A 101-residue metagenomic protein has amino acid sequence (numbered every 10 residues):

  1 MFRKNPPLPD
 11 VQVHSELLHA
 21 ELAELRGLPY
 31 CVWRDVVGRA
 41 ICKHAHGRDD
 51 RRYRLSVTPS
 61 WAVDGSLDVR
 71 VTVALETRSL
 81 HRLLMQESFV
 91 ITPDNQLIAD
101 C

Functional and structural regions predicted by a protein language model:
F2-C101: Flexible, low-complexity segments enriched in proline/glycine/serine and punctuated by aromatic residues
